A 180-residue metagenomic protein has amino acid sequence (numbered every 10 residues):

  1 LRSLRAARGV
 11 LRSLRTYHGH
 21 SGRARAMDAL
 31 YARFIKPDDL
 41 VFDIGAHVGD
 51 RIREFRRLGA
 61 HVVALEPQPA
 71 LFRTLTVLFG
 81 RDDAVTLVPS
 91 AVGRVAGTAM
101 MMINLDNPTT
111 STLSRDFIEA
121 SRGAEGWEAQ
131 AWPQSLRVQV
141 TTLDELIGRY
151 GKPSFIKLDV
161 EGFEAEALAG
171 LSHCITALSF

Functional and structural regions predicted by a protein language model:
L1-F180: Phosphate/nucleotide-binding beta-alpha loop and adjacent structural elements of enzyme active sites
